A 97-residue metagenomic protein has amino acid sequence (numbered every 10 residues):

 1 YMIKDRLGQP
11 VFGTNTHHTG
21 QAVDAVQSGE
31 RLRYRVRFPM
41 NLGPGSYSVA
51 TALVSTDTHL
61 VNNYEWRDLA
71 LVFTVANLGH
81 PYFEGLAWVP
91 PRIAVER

Functional and structural regions predicted by a protein language model:
Y1-R97: Localized sequence-composition bias
